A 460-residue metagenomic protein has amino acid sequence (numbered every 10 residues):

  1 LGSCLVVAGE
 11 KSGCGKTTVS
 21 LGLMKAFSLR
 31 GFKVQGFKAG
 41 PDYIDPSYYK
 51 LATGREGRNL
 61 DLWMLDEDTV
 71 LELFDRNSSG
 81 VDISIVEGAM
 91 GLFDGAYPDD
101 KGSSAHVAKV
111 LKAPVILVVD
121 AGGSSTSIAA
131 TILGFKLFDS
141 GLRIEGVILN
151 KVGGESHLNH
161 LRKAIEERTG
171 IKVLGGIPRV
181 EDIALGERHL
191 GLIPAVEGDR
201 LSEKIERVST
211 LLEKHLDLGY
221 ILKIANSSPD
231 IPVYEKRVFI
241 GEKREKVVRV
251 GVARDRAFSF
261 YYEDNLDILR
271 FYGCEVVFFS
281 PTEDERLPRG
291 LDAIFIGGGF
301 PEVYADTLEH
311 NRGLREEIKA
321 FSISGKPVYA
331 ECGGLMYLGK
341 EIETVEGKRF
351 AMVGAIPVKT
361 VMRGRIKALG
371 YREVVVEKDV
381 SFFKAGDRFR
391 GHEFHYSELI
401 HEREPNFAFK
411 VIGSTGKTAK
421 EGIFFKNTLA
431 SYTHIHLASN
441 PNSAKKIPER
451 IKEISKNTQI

Functional and structural regions predicted by a protein language model:
G2-L111, V119-G146, E155-N159, E166: ATP-dependent carboxylate-amine ligase catalytic core
C4, F32-K33, V247-R249, E275 (+1 more regions): Residues that mark the start of a beta-strand
K38-A39, I171-E181, E275-E283: Beta-strand->loop->alpha-helix junctions that form or flank phosphate-binding loops in nucleotide-handling enzymes
Y48, A96-P98, S127-A130, H157-R162 (+5 more regions): Short acidic, glycine/serine/threonine-rich loops at helix termini
A108, K214, K243-K246, F258-I268 (+3 more regions): C-terminal and late-domain segments of enzyme folds
S125-E242: Internal gly/pro-rich beta-alpha loop/helix module that stabilizes soluble enzyme cofactors or their anionic handles
I240, K246-F321: Phosphate-binding active sites in nucleotide-utilizing proteins
P301-V380: Cysteine-nucleophile active-site neighborhood
